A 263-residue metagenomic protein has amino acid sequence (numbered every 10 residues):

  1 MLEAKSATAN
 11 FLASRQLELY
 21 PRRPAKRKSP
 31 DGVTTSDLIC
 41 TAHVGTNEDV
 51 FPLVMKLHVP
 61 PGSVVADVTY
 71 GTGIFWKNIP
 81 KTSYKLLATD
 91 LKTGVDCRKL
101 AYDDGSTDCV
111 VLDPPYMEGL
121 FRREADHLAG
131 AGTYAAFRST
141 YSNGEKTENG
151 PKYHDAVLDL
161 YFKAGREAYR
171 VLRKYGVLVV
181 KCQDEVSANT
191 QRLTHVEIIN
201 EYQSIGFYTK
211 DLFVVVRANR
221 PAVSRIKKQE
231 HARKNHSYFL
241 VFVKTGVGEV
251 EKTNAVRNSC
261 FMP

Functional and structural regions predicted by a protein language model:
M1-P263: Class I S-adenosyl-L-methionine-dependent methyltransferase catalytic core
